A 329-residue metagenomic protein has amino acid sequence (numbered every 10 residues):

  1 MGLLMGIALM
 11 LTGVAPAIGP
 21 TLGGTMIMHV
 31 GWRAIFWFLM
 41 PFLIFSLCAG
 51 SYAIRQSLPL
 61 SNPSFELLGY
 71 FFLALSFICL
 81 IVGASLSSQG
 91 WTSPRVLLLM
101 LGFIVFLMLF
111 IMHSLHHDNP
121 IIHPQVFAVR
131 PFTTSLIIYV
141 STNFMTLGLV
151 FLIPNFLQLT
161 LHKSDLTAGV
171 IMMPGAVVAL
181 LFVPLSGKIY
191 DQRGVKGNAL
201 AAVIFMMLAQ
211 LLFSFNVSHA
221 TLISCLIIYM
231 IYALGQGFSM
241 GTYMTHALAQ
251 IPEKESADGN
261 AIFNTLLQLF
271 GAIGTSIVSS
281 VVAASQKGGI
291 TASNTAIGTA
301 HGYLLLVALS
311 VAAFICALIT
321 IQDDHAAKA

Functional and structural regions predicted by a protein language model:
M1-L68: Helix-loop-helix hairpins in multi-pass membrane proteins, especially solute transporters
M5-L11, I27-S46, P94-L99, F106 (+2 more regions): 12-transmembrane solute porter fold
L22, A49, A84-L86, M112-H113 (+2 more regions): Intrinsically disordered, low-complexity segments enriched in polar/charged residues with Gly/Pro, especially when
L47-A74, L115-R130, A326-A329: Flexible interhelical linker loops that connect adjacent transmembrane helices in multi-pass membrane transporters
G50-A53, C79, G83, S280 (+1 more regions): Transmembrane alpha-helical segments of integral membrane proteins
A53, C79-S87, F110-H113, F156 (+2 more regions): Hydrophobic membrane-targeting alpha-helices
L58-P59, A74-L97, M112: Phenylalanine-glycine-rich, low-complexity intrinsically disordered regions, typified by the FG/GLFG repeat domains
L60-P63, F77-I78, S88, T134 (+2 more regions): Glycine-rich loops and low-complexity Gly/Arg-rich segments that provide flexible linkers or classic glycine-based
